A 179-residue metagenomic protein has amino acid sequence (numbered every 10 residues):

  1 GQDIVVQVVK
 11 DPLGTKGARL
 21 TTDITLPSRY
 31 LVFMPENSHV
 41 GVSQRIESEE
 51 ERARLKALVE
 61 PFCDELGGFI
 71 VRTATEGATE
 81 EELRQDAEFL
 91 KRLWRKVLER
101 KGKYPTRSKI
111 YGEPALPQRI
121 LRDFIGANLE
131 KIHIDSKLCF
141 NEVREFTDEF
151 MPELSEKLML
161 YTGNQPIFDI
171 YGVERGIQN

Functional and structural regions predicted by a protein language model:
G1-N179: DE-rich acidic low-complexity regions and acidic surface loops
